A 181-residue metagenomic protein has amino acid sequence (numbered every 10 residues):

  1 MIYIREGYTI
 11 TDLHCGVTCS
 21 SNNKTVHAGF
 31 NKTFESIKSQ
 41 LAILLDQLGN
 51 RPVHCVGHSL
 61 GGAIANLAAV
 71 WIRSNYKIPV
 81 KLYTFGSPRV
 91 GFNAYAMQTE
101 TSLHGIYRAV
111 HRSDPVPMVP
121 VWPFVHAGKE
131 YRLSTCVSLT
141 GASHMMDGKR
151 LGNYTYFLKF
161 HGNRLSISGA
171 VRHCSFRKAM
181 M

Functional and structural regions predicted by a protein language model:
M1-V56, L60-M181: Non-catalytic, mobile gating and regulatory segments of ester bond hydrolases
